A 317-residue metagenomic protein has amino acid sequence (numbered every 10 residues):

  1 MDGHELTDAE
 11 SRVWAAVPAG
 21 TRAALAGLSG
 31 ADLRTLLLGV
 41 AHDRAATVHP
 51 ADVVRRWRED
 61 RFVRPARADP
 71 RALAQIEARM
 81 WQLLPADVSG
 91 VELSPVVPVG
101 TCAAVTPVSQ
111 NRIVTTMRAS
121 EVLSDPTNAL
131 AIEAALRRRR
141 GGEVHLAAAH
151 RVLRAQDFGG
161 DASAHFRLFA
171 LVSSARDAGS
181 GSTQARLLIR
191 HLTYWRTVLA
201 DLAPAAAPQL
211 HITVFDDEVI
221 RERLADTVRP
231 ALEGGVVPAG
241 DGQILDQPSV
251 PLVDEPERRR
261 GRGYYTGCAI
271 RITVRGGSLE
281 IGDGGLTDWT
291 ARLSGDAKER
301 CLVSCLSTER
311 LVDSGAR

Functional and structural regions predicted by a protein language model:
M1-R317: TRNA-recognition modules of translation machinery and tRNA-sensing kinases, especially anticodon-binding
